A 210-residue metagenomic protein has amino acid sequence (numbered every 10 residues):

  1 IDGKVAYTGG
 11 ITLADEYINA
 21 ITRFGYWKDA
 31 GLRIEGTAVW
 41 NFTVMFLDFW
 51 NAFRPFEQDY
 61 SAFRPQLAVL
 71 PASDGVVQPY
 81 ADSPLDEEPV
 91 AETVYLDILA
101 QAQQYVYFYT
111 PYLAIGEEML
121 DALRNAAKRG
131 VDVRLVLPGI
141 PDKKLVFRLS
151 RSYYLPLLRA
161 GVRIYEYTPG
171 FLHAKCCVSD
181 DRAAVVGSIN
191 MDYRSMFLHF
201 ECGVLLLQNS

Functional and structural regions predicted by a protein language model:
I1-S210: Charged, low-complexity intrinsically disordered terminal segments
